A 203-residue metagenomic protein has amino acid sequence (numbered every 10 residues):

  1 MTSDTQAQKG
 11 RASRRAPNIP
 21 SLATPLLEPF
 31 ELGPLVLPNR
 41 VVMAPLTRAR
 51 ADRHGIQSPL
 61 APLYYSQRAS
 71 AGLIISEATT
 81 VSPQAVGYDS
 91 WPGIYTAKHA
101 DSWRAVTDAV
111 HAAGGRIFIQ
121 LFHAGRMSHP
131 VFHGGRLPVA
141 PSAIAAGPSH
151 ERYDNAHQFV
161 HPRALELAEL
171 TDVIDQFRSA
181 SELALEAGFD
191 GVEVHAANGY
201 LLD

Functional and structural regions predicted by a protein language model:
T2-Q6, G10, R14-A124, V131 (+2 more regions): N-terminal capping/small domains of soluble enzymes
E31-L35, S70-S76, P141, S149 (+1 more regions): Short, functional N-terminal and low-complexity linear motifs
L73, Y88, I94, R126 (+4 more regions): Gly/Ser/Thr-rich helix-start
I75-A78, I117-F122, A187-L201: Short beta-strand segments at enzyme active-site cores
S82-V86, R152-Y153, L201-D203: Short acidic/His/Gly/Ser-rich catalytic and metal-binding motifs that mark active-site loops of diverse hydrolases
V110-H111, R178-D190: Substrate-binding cleft of carbohydrate-active enzyme catalytic domains
F122-L183: Non-globular sequence segments
